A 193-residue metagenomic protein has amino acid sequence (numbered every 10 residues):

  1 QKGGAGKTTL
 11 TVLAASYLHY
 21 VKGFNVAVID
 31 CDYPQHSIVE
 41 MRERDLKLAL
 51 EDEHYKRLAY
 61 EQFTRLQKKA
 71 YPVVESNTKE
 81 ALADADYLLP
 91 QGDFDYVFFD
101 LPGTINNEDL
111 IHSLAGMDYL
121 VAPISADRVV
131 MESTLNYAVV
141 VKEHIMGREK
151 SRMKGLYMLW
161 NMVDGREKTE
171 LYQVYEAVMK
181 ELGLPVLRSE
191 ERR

Functional and structural regions predicted by a protein language model:
Q1-A5, Y20-V97, T104: P-loop/Walker-type NTP enzyme "switch/lid" segment
L10: Hydrophobic positions on the alpha1 helix immediately C-terminal to the Walker A/P-loop
L13-Y17: Active-site signature of alpha/beta-hydrolase-fold catalytic machinery across serine- and Asp/Cys-nucleophile hydrolases
L18, L88-L89, V141-H144: Hydrophobic helix-cap positions at the C-terminus of alpha-helices in RecA-like/P-loop ATPase nucleotide-binding cores
H19-Y20, K180: Anion (oxyanion) recognition and catalysis
A27, P102-L187: Conserved catalytic-core segment of NTP-binding enzymes
R192: Conserved small/polar residues in nucleotide/adenosyl-binding loops
